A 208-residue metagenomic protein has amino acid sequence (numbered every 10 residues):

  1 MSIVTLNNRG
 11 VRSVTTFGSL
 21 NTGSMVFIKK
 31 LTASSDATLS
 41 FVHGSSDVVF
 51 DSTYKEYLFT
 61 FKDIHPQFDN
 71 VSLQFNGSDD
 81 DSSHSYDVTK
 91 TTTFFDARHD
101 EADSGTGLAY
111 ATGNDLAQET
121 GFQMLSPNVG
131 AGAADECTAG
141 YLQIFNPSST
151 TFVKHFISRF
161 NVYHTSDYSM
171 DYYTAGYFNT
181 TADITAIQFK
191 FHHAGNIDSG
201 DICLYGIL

Functional and structural regions predicted by a protein language model:
S2-L208: Surface-exposed molecular-recognition determinants
